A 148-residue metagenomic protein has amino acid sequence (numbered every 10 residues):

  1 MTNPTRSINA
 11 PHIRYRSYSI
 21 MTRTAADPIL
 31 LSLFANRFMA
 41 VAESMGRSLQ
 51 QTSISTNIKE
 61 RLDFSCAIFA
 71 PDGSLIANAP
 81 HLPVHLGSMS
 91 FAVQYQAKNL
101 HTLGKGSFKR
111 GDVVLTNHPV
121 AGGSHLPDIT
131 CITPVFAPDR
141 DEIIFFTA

Functional and structural regions predicted by a protein language model:
S7, S17-S19: Serine residues within intrinsically disordered or low-complexity segments
A10-I13: Short hydrophobic alpha-helical segments enriched in small aliphatic residues
I20-P138, I143-A148: Glycine/proline-enriched, intrinsically flexible loops and inter-domain linkers
